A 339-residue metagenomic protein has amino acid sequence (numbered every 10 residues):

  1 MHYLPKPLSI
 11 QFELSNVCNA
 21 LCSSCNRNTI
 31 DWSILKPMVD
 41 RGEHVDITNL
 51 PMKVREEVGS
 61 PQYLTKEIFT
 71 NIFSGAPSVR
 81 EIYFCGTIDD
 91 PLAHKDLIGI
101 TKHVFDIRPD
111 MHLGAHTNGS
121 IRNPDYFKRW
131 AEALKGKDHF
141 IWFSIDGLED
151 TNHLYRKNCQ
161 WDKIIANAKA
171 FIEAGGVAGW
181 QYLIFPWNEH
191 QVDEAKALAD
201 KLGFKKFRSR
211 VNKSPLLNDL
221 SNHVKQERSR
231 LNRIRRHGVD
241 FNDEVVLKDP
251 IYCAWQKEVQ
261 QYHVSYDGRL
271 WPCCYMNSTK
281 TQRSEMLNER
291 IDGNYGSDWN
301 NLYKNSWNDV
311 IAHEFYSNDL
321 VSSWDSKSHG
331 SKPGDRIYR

Functional and structural regions predicted by a protein language model:
M1-P7, A20: Recognition helices and adjacent regulatory flanks at domain boundaries
L4, E81, I100, A115 (+1 more regions): Catalytic phosphate/metal-binding cores of nucleic-acid and nucleotide-processing enzymes, i.e., regions that mediate
Q11, S15, N19: Residues immediately within or flanking Cys/His clusters that coordinate Zn2+ in small zinc-binding modules
E13, N28-K66, T70, S74-S78 (+2 more regions): Radical SAM enzyme [4Fe-4S]-AdoMet core and its adjacent flexible, acidic and glycine-rich loops/tails across
N19-R27, G334-R339: Local cysteine-cluster metal-coordination motifs and their immediate loop/turn environment, predominantly Fe-S cluster
D90-K95, S120-D125, F185-H190, L216: Acidic-and-aromatic substrate-binding clefts and catalytic sites of carbohydrate-active enzymes
K95-H112: Aromatic-lined substrate-binding rim segments of carbohydrate-active enzymes
D96-I100, P124-E132, Q191-A195: Distinct, well-ordered alpha-helical segments
